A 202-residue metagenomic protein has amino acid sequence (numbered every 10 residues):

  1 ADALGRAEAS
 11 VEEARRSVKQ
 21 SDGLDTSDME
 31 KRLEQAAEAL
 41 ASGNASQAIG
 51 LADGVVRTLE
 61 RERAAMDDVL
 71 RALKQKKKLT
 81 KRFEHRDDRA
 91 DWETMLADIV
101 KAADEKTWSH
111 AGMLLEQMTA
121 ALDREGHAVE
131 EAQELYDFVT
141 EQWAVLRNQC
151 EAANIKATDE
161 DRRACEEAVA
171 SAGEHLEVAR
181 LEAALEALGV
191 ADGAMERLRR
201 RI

Functional and structural regions predicted by a protein language model:
A1-I202: Long, charged/polar, soluble alpha-helical segments
